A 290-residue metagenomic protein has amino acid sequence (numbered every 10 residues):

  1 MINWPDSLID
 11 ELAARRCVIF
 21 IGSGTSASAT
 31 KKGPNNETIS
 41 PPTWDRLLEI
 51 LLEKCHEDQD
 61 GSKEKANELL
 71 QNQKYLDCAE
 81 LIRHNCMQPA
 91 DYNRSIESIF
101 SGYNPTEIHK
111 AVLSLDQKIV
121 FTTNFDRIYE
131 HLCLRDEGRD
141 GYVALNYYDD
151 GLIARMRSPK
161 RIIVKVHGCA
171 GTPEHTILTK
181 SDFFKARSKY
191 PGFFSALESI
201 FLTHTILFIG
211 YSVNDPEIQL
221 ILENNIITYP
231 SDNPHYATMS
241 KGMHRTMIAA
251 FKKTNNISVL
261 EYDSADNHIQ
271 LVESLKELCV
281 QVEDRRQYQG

Functional and structural regions predicted by a protein language model:
M1, Y103-N104, K189: Soluble or luminal CAZymes and related metallo-dependent hydrolases
M1-I21, T25-P41, M87, E107-K110 (+5 more regions): SIR2/sirtuin-family catalytic core signature
E11, R83-A154: Active-site periphery "cap/insert" segments of enzyme catalytic domains
K31-R94, V143-N146, G151-R155: A phosphate-binding glycine/aspartate-rich beta-alpha loop in the early core of alpha/beta enzymes
A79, N85-N93, R161-K180: A charged nuclease-like catalytic/ligand-binding cleft shared by nucleic-acid processing domains
V120, A144, I163-K165, H235 (+1 more regions): Conserved beta-strand scaffold positions in the cores of enzyme catalytic domains, especially in NTP/NDP-utilizing
I128-H131, T172-H175, P216: Short, well-ordered, mixed-charge alpha-helical segments that flank or form enzyme active sites
N146-D150, D182-S195: Active-site glycine-rich loop that binds ribose-phosphate moieties when present
